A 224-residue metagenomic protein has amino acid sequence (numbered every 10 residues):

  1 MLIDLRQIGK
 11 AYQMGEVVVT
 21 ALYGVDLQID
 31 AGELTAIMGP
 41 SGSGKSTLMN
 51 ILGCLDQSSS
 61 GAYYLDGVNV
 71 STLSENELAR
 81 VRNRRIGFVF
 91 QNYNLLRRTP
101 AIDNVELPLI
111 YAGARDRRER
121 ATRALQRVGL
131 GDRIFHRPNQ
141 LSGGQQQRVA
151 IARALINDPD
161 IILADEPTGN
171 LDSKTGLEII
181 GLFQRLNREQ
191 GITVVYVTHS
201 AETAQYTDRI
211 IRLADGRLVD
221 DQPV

Functional and structural regions predicted by a protein language model:
L2-L213: ABC family nucleotide-binding domain
I210-Q222: H-loop (His-switch) and adjacent beta-strand-loop-beta switch element of ABC-type ATPase nucleotide-binding domains
